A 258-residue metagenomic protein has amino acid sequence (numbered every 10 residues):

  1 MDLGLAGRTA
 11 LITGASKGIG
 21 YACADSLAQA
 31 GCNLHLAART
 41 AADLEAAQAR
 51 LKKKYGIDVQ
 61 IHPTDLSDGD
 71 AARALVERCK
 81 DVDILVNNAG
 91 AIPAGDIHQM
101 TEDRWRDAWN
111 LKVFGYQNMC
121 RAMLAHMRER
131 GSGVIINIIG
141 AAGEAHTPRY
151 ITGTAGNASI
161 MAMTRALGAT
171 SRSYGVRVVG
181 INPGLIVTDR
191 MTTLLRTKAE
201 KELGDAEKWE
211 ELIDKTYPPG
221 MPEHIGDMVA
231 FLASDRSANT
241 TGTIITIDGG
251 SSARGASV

Functional and structural regions predicted by a protein language model:
M1-L3, I19, A145, A230 (+1 more regions): Short C-terminal tail/terminal secondary-structure segment of NAD(P)H-dependent dehydrogenase/reductase domains
T9, S16-G18: Conserved glycine-rich cofactor-binding loop
A30-A47: Conserved glycine-rich Rossmann-like NAD(P)H-binding loop of the short-chain dehydrogenase/reductase
A41-A42, H62-A74, E102, E223-H224: The beta1-alpha1 cofactor-binding region of Rossmann-like NAD(H)/NADP(H)-dependent oxidoreductases
D96-I97, R104-W109, W209: Substrate-binding pocket helix/loop in short-chain dehydrogenase/reductase
I136-I160, T164-S173, L185-I186: Catalytic loop of short-chain dehydrogenase/reductase
S173, G180, E202-T240, I245-G249: C-terminal helical subdomain
